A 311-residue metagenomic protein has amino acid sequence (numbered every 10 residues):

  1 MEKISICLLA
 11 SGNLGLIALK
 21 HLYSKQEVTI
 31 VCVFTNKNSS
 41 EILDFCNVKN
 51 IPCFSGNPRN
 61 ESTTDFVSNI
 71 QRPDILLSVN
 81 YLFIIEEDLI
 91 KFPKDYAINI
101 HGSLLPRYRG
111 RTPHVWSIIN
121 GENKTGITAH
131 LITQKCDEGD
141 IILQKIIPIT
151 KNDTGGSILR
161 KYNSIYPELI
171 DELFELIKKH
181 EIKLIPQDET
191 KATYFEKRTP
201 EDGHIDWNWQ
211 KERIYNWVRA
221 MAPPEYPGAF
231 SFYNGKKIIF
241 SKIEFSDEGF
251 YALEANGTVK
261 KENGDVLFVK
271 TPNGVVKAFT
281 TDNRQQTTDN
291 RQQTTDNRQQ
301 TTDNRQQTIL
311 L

Functional and structural regions predicted by a protein language model:
M1-F230, K236, F268-K277, D282-N290 (+1 more regions): One-carbon transfer enzymes
S241-E248, T280-R284: A short, sequence-level motif marking secondary-structure junctions
E244-V276: Low-complexity, glycine/alanine/valine/leucine- and proline-rich hydrophobic stretches
